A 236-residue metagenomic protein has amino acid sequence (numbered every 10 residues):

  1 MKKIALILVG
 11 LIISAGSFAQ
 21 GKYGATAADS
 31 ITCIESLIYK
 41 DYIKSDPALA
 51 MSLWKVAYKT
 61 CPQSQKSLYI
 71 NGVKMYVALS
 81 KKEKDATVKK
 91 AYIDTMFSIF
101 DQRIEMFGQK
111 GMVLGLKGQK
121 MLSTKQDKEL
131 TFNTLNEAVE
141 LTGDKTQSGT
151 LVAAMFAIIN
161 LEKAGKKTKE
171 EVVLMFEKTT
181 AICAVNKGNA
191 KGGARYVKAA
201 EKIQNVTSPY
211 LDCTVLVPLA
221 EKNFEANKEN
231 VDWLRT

Functional and structural regions predicted by a protein language model:
M1-I4, A19: Positively charged n-region of N-terminal signal peptides that target proteins for export
A5-V9: Sec-dependent signal peptide hydrophobic core
S14-A15: N-terminal signal peptide c-region/cleavage motif recognized by signal peptidases
F18-D94, S98, M106-M112: N-terminal leader/linker segments that initiate helical-solenoid repeat arrays
Q20, M51-V56, A86-I104, D127-T142 (+3 more regions): Alpha-helical repeat scaffolds
A27-S36, Q65-S67, S80, M96 (+5 more regions): Generic helix N-cap/helix-start motif at coil->alpha-helix transitions
K44, V77-K84, G111, G118-K128 (+1 more regions): Short coil/turn linking the two alpha-helices of tandem helical-hairpin repeats
E105-E137, T142, G149-M155: Long, charge-patterned amphipathic interaction tracts in eukaryotic proteins
